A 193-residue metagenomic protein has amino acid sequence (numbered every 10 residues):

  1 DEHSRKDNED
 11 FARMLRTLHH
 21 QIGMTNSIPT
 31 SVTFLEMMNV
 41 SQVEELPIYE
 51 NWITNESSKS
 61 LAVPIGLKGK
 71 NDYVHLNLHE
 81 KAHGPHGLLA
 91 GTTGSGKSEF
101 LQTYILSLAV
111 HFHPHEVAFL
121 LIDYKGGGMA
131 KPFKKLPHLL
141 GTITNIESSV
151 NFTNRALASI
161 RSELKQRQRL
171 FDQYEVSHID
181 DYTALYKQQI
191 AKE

Functional and structural regions predicted by a protein language model:
D1-L18, P47-H178, K187-E193: P-loop NTPase catalytic phosphate-binding loop
M14, M24, M37-M38, M129: Detector for methionine-enriched segments
R16-S31: Contiguous, non-catalytic segments that form substrate-binding/exosite surfaces or channel walls
P29-T54: C-terminal regions of RecA-like/P-loop NTPase motor modules
